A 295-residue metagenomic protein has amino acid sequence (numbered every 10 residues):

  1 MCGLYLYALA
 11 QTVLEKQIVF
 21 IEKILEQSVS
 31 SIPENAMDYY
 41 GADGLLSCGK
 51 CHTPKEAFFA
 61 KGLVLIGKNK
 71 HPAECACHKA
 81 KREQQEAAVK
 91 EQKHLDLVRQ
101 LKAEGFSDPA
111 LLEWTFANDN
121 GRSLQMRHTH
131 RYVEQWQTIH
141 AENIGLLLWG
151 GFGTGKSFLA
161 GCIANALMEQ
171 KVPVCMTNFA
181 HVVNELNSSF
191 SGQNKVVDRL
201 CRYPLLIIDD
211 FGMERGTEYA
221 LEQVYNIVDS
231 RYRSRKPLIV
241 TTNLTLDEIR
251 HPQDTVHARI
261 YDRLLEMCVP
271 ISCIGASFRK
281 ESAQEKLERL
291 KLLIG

Functional and structural regions predicted by a protein language model:
C2-N120, A283-G295: A short, basic N-terminal segment
N118-L146: Pre-Walker A (pre-P-loop) alpha-helix and adjacent loop at the N terminus of AAA/AAA+ ATPase modules, a conserved
R127-H130, M168-R202, R215: Short glycine-rich substrate-engagement loop in P-loop NTPases that contacts/grips substrate
W136-Q137, E185-L206, E222-S230: Conserved alpha-helical scaffold flanking the Walker A/P-loop in AAA+ ATPase domains
E142-L159: Walker A/P-loop nucleotide-binding motif
V172-P173, R202-L205, S234-V240: Loop/turn-to-beta-strand initiation segments
V183-E185, E214-G295: Replace "adjacent to P-loop NTPase cores in ATP/GTP-dependent enzymes" with "adjacent to NTP-binding cores
